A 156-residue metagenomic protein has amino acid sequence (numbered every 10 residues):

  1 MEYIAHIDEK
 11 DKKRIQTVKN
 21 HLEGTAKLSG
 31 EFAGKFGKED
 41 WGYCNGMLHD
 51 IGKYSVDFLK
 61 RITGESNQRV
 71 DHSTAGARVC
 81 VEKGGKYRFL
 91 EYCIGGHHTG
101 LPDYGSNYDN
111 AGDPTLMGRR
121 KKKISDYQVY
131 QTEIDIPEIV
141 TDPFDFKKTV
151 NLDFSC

Functional and structural regions predicted by a protein language model:
E2-C156: Accessory nucleic-acid engagement/destabilization modules that flank
